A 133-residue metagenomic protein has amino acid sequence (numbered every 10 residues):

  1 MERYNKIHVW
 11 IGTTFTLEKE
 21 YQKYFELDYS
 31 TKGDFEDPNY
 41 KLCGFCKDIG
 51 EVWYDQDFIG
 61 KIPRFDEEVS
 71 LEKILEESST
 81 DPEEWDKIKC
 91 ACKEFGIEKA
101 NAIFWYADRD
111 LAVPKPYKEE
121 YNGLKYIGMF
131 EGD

Functional and structural regions predicted by a protein language model:
M1-T31: Short, extreme N-terminal segment that most often corresponds to the first beta-strand
T31-D133: Low-complexity intrinsically disordered segments
